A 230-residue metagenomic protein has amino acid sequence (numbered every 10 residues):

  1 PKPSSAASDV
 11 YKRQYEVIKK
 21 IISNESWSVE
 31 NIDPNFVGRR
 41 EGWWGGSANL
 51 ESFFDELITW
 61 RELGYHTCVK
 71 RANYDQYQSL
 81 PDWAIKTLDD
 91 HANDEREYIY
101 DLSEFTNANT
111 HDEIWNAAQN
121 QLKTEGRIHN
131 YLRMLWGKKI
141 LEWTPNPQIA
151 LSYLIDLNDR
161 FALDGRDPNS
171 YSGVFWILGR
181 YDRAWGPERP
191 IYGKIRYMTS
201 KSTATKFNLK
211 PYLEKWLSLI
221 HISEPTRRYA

Functional and structural regions predicted by a protein language model:
P1-A7, Y11, I220-A230: Single conserved hydrophobic/aromatic residue that forms the stacking wall/gate of nucleotide- or nucleobase-binding
S5-H129, G193: Gly/Thr-rich phosphate-binding loop signature of adenosyl cofactor/nucleotide-binding cores
Q14-E16, W27-V29, Y74-Q76, K139-W143 (+2 more regions): Flexible loop/turn segments at secondary-structure boundaries
A48-Y65, K123-G173: Structured ligand/cofactor/substrate-binding pocket environments in proteins
Y77-E95, L102-F105, A150-L217: C-terminal, helix-dominated tail/subdomain
A118-Q119, W136-K139, P145, L178 (+1 more regions): Active-site proximal loops enriched in glycine and acidic residues that flank catalytic Cys/His/Asp and coordinate
